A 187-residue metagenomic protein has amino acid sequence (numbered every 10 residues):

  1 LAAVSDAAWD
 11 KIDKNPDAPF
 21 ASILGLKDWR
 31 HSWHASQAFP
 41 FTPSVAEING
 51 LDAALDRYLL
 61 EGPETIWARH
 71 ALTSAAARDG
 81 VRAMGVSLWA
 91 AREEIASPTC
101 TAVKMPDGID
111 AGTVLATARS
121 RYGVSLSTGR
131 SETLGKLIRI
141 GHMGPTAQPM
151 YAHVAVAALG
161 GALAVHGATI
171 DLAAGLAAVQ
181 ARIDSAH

Functional and structural regions predicted by a protein language model:
L1-A83, D184-H187: Active-site C-terminal subdomain of aminotransferase-like
V4, V103-D107, G144: Short beta-strand-to-loop capping motifs
A35, S97-T101, K136-R139: Short amphipathic alpha-helical segments
E47-G50, A54, I66-R69, T73-A77 (+8 more regions): General structural feature for long, well-ordered alpha-helical segments within catalytic domains of soluble enzymes
G62-R69, A83-R92, G129-S131, H166-A177: Flexible, glycine/charged-enriched surface loops at secondary-structure junctions
S87-R121: Conserved PLP-binding catalytic core of the aspartate aminotransferase-like
A118-L126, G161-L163: A common structural junction motif
E132-H187: PLP-dependent enzyme catalytic core of the Aspartate aminotransferase-like
